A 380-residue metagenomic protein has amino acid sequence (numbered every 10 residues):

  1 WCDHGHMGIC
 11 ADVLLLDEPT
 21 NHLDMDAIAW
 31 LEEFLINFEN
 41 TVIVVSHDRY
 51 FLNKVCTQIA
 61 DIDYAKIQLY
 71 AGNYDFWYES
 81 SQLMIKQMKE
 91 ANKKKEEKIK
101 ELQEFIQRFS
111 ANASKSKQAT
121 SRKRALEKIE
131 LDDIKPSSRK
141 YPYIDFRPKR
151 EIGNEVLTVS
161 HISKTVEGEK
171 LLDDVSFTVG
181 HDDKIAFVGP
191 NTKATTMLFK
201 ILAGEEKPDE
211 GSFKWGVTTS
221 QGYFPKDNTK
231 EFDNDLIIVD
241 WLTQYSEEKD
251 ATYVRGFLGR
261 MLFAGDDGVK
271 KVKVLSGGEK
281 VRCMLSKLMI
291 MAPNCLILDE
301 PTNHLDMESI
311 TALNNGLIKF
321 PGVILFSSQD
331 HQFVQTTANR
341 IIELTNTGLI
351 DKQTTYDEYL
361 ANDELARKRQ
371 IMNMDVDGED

Functional and structural regions predicted by a protein language model:
W1-N92, F146-D380: ABC ATP-binding cassette signature C-motif
L83-D174: Flexible nucleotide-interacting loop at or near the entrance of a catalytic core
